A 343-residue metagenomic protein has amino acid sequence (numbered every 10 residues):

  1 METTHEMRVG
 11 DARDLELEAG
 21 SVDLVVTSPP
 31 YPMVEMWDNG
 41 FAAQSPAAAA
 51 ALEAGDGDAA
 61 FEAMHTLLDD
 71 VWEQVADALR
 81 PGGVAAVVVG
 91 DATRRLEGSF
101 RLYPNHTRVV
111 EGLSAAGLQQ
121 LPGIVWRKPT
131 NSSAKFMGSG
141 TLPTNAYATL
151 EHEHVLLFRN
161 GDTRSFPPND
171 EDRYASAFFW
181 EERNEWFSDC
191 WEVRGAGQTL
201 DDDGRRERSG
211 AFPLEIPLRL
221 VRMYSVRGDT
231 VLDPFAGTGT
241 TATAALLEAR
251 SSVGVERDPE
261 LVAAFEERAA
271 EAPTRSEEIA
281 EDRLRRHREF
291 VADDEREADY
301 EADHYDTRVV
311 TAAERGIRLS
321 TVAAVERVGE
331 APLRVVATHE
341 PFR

Functional and structural regions predicted by a protein language model:
M1-M137, A146, F179-R343: S-adenosyl-L-methionine-dependent nucleic acid methyltransferase catalytic domains
R80, A116, N145-S165: Core SAM-dependent methyltransferase catalytic element
T163-N169, R183-W186: Proline-centered turn/helix-capping motifs that create local helix->coil transitions or kinks
N169-W180: Active-site-adjacent helix-turn-beta-strand microarchitecture at beta-sheet edges that either contains or buttresses
